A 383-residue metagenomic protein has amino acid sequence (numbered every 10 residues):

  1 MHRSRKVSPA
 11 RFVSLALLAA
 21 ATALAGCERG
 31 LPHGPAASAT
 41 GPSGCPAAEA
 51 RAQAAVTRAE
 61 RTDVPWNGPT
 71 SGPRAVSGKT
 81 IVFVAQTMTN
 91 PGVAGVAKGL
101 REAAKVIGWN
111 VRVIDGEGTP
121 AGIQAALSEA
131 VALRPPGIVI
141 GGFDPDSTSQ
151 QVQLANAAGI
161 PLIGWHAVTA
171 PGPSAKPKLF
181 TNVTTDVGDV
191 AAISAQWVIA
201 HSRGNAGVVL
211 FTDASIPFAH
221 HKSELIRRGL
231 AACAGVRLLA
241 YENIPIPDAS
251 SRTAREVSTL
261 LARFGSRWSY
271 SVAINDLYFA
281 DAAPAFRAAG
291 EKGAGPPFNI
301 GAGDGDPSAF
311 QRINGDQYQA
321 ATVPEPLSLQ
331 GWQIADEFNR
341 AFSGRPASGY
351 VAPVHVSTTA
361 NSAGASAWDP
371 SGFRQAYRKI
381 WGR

Functional and structural regions predicted by a protein language model:
A23-G26: C-terminal motif of bacterial Sec signal peptides marking the signal peptidase cleavage site
E28, G34-K79, P326-R383: Hinge/cleft segment of the Venus flytrap/periplasmic-binding protein
G34-G99, A103, I107, R112-A125 (+5 more regions): Extracytoplasmic "Venus flytrap"
A39-T40, Q150-D189, G207, D306-N314 (+1 more regions): Flexible loop/hinge segments that line or gate small-molecule binding clefts
I81-A85, N90, L100, A192-V236 (+3 more regions): An alpha-beta-alpha
K105-E117, G207-L210, L230-S250, P296-F298: Short beta-strand elements in bilobed, periplasmic/extracellular small-molecule ligand-binding domains
E117-P171, F180-T185, D276-A280: Beta-alpha junction/loop-to-helix N-cap segments that form part of ligand/metal-binding clefts
I140-A157, I226, P245-R312: Hydrophobic alpha-helical
